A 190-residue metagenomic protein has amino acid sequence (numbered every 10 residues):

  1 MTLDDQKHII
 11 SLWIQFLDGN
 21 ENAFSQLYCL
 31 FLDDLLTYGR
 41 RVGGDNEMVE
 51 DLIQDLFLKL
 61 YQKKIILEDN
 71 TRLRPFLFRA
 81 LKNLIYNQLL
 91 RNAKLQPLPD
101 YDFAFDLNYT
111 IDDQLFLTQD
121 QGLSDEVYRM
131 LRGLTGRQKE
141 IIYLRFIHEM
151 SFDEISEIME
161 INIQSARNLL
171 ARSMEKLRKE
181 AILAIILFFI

Functional and structural regions predicted by a protein language model:
M1-D33, R41, I190: N-terminal module of bacterial RNA polymerase sigma factors
T2-D4, Q15, E157, M174-I190: C-terminal edge and immediately downstream basic/flexible tail or linker adjoining helix-turn-helix-like DNA-binding
Q6, L95-D120: Internal acidic/polar
L17-D18, D55-R72, N92: Sigma70-family region 2
D51-L58, T71-N83: Structural recognition of an alpha-helix C-terminal capping motif at a helix-to-coil junction
I65-E68, R79-P99: Arg/Lys-rich amphipathic alpha helix in sigma70-family domain 2
K82, D153, E157-I182: DNA-recognition helix of helix-turn-helix
I141-R145: A short pre-motif secondary-structure segment
